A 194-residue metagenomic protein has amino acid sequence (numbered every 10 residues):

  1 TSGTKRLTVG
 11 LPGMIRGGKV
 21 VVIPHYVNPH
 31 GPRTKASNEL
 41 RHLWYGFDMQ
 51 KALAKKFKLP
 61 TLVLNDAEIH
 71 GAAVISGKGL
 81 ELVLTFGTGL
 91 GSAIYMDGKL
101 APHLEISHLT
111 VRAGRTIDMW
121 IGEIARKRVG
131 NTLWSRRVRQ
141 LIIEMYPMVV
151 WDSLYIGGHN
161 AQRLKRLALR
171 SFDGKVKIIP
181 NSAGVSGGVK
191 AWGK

Functional and structural regions predicted by a protein language model:
T1-T4, R115-K194: Adenine-nucleotide phosphate-binding core of ATP-dependent small-molecule kinases
S2-R6, I15-A73, L167-G188: Glycine-rich phosphate-binding loop and adjoining helix at the ATP-binding site of ATP-dependent phosphoryl-transfer
T4-T8, E81-T85, Y155: Short glycine-aspartate micro-motif
P12-I15, G87-G91, A161: Short glycine-rich anion-binding loops that position phosphate/pyrophosphate groups of nucleotides and phosphorylated
L43-H70, L100-Q140: Glycine-rich phosphate-binding loop plus the immediately following alpha-helix
D66, G87, I156: Active-site glycine-centered loops adjacent to acidic/histidine catalytic or metal-binding residues that shape
G79-H103: Gly/Thr-rich phosphate-binding beta-strand-loop-beta motif of the actin/hexokinase/Hsp70
G87-L90, I106-G114, P180-S186: Short, acidic/turn-prone active-site loops that include or flank metal/cofactor- and phosphate-binding residues
